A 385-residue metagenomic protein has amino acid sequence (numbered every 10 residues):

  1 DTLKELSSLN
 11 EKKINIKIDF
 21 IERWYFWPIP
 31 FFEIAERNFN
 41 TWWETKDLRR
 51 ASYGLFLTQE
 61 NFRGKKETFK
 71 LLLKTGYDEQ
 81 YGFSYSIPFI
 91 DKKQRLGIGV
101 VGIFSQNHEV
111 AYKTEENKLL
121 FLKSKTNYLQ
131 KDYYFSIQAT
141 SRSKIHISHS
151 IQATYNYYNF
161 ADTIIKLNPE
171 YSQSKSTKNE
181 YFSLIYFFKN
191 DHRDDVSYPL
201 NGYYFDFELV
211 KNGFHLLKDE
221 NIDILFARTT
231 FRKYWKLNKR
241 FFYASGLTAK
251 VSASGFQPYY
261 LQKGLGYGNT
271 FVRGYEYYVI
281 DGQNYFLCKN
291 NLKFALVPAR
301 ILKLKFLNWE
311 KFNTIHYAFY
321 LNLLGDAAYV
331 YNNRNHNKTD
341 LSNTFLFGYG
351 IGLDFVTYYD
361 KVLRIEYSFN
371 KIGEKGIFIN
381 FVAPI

Functional and structural regions predicted by a protein language model:
D1-S8, I18: Short acidic amphipathic segments
N15-I185, N190-R193, S197, G264-T270 (+3 more regions): Gram-negative/organellar outer-membrane beta-barrel architecture
F20, Q152, A244-T248, N322-L324: Outer-envelope exported proteins of Gram-negative bacteria
I103-N107, N156-Y158, E208-F214, K250-S254 (+1 more regions): Short glycine-rich beta-strand segments
Y171-S172, E180, L261-F271, Y329-N343 (+1 more regions): Solvent-exposed, glycine/polar-rich loop segments of beta-barrel outer-membrane systems
Y181-T314: C-terminal outer-membrane beta-barrel translocator/porin domains of Gram-negative envelope proteins and their
R240, N291, A295-I301, K305-L307 (+1 more regions): Outer-membrane beta-barrel transmembrane domain signature
